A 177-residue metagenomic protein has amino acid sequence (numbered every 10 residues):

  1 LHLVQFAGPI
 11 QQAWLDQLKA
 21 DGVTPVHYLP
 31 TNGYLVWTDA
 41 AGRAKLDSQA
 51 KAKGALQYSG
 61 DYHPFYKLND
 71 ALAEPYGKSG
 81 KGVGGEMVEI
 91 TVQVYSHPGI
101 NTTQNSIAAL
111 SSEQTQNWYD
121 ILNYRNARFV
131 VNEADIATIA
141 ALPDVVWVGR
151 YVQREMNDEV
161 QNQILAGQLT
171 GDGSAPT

Functional and structural regions predicted by a protein language model:
L1-T177: Autoinhibitory N-terminal propeptides
